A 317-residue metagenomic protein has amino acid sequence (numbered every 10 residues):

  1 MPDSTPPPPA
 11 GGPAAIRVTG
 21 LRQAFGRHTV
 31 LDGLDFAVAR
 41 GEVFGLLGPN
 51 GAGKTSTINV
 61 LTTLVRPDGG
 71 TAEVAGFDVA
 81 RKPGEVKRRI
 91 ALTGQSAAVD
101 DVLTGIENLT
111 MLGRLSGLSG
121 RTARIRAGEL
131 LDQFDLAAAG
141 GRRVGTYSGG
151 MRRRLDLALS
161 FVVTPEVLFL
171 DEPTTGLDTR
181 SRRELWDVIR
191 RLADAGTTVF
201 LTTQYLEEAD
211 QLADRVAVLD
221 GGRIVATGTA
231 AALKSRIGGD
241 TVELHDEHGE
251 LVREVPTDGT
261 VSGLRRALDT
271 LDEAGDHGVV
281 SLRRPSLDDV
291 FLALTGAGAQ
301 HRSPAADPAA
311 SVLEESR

Functional and structural regions predicted by a protein language model:
T110, R114, R121-A139: Conserved ABC ATPase "signature" region
L168-D171: Catalytic Walker B motif of ABC-type/P-loop ATPase nucleotide-binding domains
T227-G228: ABC ATPase "signature
A232-R317: Short, charged/small-residue-rich alpha-helical element at the C-terminal edge of ABC transporter nucleotide-binding
